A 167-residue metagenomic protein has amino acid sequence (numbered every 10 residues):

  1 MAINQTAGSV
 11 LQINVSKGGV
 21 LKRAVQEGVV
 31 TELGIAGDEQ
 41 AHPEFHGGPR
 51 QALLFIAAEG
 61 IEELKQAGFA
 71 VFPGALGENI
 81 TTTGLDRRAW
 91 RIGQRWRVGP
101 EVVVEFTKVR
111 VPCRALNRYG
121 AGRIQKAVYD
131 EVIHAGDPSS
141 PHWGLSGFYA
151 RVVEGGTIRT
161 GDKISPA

Functional and structural regions predicted by a protein language model:
M1-A167: Metal-cofactor-dependent catalytic cores
